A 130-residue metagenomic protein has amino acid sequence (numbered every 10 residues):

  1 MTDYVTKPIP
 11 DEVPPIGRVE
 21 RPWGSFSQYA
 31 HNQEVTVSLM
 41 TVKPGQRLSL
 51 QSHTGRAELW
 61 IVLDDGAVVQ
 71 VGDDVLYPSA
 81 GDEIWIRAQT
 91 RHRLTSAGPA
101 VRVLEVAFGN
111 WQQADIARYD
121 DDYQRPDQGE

Functional and structural regions predicted by a protein language model:
D3-E20, R93-E130: Double-stranded beta-helix
P14-S52, R56: A short glycine-rich, His/Asp/Glu-containing loop-to-beta-strand
V35, G55-V68: Glycine- and acidic-residue-biased ligand/ion/polar-headgroup-sensing regions
P44-Q46, G55-R56, D74, T90 (+1 more regions): A generic "binding-loop/recognition-motif" signal
S49-L50, V69-V71, V103-E105: Short hydrophobic/aromatic-rich beta-strand segments that constitute the beta-sheet cores of beta-sandwich/beta-barrel
G72-R91: Short acidic-glycine-tyrosine-enriched beta hairpin
